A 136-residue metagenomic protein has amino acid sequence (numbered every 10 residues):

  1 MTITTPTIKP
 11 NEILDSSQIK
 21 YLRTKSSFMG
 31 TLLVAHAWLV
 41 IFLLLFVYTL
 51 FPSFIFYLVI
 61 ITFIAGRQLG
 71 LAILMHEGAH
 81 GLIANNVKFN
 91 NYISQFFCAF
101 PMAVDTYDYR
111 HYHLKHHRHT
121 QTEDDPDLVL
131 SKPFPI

Functional and structural regions predicted by a protein language model:
M1-F54: Topogenic membrane-insertion module of multi-pass membrane proteins
I8-P10, I61, M75-E77: Short acidic/polar alpha-helix capping motifs at helix-coil junctions
S27, F51-Y57, N85-Y92: Membrane-helix interface segments
V34-W38, L58-T62, G66, F96: Residue-level signature of the transmembrane alpha-helical core of multi-pass small-molecule transporters
A65, G70-I136: Membrane-embedded catalytic scaffold of the fatty acid hydroxylase/desaturase
